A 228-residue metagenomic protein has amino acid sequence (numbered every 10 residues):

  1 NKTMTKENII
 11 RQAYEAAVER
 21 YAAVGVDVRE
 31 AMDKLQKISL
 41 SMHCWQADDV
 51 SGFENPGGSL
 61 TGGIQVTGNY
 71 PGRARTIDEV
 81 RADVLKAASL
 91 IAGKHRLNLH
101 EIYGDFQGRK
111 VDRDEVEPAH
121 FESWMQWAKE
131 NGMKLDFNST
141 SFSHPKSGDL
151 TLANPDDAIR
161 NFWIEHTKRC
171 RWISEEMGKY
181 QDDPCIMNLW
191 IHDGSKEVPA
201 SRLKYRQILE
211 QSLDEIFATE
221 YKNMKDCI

Functional and structural regions predicted by a protein language model:
M4-P155, R171-W172: Alpha/beta catalytic barrel-like cores
A119-D136, T140-I228: Active-site acidic/histidine proton-transfer and metal-coordination neighborhood in alpha/beta enzyme cores
